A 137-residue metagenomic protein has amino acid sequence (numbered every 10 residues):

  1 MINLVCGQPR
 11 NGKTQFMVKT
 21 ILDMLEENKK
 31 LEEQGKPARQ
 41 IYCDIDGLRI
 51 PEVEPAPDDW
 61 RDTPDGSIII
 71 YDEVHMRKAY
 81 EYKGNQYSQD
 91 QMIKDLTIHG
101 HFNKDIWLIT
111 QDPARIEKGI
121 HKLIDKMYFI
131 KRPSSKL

Functional and structural regions predicted by a protein language model:
M1-N28: Glycine-rich P-loop/Walker A and Walker A-like loops and their local beta1-loop-alpha1 context in P-loop NTPases
K13-T14, I50, A114-E117: Short, well-ordered alpha-helical microsegments
F16-T20, V53-P55, K118-K122: A short acidic, amphipathic alpha-helical/loop segment
D23-Q40: Post-Walker A helix-loop "phosphate-sensing" segment adjacent to the P-loop in P-loop NTPases
P37-A38, C43-L48, D112-A114: Short, polar loop motifs at secondary-structure junctions
A38-Q40, D65-I68, F102-L108: Loop/turn-to-beta-strand initiation segments
D44-G100: Conserved nucleotide-sensing/catalytic segment adjacent to the nucleotide-binding pocket in NTP-handling enzymes
M76-L137: Replace "adjacent to P-loop NTPase cores in ATP/GTP-dependent enzymes" with "adjacent to NTP-binding cores
